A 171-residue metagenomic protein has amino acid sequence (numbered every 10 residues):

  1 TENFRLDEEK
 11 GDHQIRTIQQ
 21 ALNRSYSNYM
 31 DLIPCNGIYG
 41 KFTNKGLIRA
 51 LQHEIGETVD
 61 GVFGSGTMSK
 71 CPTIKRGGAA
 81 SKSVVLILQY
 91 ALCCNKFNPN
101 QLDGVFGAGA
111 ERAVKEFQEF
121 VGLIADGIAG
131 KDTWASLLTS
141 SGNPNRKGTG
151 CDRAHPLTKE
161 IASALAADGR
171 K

Functional and structural regions predicted by a protein language model:
T1-R170: Cell-envelope/ECM-targeting effectors and their regulatory/trafficking segments
